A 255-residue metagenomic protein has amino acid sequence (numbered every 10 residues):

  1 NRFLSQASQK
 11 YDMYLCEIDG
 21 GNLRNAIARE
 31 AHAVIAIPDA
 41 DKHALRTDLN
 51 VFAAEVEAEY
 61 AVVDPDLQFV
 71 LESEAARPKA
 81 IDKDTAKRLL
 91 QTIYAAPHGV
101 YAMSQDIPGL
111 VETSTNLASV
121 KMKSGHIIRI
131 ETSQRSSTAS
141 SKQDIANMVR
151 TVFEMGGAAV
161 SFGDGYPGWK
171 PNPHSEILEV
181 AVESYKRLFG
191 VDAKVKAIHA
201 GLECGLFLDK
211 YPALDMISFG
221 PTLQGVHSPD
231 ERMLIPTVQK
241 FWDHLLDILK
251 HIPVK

Functional and structural regions predicted by a protein language model:
N1-K10, D39-K42, T85-Y94, Y101-Q105 (+4 more regions): His/Asp/Glu-rich mid-to-C-terminal helical/loop segments that flank catalytic regions of hydrolases
N1-R135: Midchain, well-structured core segments that form catalytic/ion-binding scaffolds
K10-D12, D66, G157, G190-D192 (+1 more regions): A generic structural signal for alpha->beta connector loops
R24-H32, P78-D84, K170-E183, L206-K210: Short glycine/threonine-rich loop-to-helix capping motif typified by GTGT followed within a few residues by an Asp-Pro
I27-A31, D41-D48, L67, T113-N116 (+6 more regions): General structural feature for long, well-ordered alpha-helical segments within catalytic domains of soluble enzymes
N50-A54, N147-V152, K210, M233: Short, solvent-exposed amphipathic alpha-helical segments in soluble enzyme and RNA/protein-processing domains
E112-A200: Substrate-recognition/cap regions that form aromatic- and gly/pro-loop-enriched pockets for small-molecule ligands
E112-S114, A118-I128, V182-L249: Zn-dependent metallopeptidase/amidohydrolase metal-coordination segment
